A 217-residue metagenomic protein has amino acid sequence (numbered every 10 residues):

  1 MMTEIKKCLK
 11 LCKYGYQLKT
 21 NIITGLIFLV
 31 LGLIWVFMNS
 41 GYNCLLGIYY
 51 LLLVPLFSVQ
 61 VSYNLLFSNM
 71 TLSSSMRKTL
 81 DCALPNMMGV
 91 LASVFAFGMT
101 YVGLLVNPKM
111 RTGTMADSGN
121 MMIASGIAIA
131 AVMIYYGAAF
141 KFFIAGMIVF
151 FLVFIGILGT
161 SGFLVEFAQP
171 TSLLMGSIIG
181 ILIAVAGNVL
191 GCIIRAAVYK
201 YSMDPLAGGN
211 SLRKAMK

Functional and structural regions predicted by a protein language model:
M1-N69, A83-K217: Hydrophobic alpha-helical transmembrane segments of membrane proteins
L72-K78: Short helix-to-coil transition segments within interhelical loops that connect adjacent transmembrane helices
